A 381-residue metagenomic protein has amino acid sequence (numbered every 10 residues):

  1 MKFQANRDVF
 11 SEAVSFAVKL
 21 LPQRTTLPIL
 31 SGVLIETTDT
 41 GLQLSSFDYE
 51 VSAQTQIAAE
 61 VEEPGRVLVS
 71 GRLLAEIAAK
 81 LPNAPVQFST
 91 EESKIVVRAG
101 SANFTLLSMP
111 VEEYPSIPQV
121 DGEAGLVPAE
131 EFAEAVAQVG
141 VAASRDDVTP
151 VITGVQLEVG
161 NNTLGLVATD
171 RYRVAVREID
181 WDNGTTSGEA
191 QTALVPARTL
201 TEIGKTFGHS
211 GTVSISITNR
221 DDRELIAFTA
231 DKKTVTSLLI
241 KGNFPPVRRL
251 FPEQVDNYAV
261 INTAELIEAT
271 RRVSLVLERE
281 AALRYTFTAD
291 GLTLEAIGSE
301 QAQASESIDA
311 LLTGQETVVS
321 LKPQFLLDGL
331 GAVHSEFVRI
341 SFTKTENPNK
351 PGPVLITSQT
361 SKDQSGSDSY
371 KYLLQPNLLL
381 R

Functional and structural regions predicted by a protein language model:
M1-R381: Structural preference for solvent-exposed beta-strand-turn elements and adjacent flexible terminal/loop segments within
